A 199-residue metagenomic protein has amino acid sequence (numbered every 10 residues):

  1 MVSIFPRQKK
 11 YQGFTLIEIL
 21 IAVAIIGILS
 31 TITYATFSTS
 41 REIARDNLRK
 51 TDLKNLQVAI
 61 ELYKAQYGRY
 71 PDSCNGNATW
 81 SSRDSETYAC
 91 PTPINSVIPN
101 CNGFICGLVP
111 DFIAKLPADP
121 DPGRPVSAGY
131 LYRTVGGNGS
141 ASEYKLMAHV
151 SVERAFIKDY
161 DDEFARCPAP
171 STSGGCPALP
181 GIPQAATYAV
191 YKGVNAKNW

Functional and structural regions predicted by a protein language model:
M1-F14: N-terminal leader/signal peptides at the extreme start of proteins
F14-A24: N-terminal signal-anchor/signal peptide hydrophobic helix marking the start of the first transmembrane segment
I26-A44, K64: C-terminal juxtamembrane segment of a hydrophobic transmembrane alpha-helix
S38, D84, I94-N95, N100 (+3 more regions): Processing junctions and N-termini across compartments
E42-R69: Membrane-proximal N-terminal amphipathic helix
A65-V152: Extracellular/periplasmic head regions of type IV pilus-like filament subunits
N138-W199: Short, surface-exposed interaction loops/tails
